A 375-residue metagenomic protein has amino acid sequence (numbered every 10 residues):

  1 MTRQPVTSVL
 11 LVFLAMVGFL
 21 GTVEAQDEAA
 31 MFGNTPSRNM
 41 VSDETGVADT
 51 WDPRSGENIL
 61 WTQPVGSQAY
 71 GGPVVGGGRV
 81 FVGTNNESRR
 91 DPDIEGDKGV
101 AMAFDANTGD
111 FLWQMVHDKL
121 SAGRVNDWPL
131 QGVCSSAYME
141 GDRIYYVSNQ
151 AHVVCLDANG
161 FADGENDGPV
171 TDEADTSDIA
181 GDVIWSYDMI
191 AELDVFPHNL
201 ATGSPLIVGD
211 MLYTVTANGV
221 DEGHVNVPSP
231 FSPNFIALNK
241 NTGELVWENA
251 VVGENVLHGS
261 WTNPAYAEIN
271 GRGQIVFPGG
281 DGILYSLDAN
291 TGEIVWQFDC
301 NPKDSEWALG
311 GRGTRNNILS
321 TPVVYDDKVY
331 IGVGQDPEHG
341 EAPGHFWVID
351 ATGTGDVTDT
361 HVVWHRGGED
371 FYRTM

Functional and structural regions predicted by a protein language model:
M1, G21-V23: Intrinsic low-complexity/disordered segments
M1-S8: N-terminal secretory signal peptides that target proteins for export/translocation
S8-F19: Bacterial N-terminal signal peptides
E24-M375: Noncatalytic, solvent-exposed loop/strand surfaces of beta-propeller-type extracellular/periplasmic domains
